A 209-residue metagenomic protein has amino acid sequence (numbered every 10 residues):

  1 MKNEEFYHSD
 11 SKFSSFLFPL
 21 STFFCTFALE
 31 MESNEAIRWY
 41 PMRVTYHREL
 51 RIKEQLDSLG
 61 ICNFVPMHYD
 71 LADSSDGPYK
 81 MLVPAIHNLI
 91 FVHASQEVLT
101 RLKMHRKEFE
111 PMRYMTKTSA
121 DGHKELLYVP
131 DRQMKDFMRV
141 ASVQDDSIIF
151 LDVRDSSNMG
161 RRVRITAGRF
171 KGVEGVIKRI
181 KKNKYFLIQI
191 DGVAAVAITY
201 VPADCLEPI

Functional and structural regions predicted by a protein language model:
K2, F6-H8, F13, F23-M159 (+2 more regions): Acidic-enriched and Gly/Ser
L17-L20: Compositionally biased, intrinsically disordered low-complexity segments enriched in Pro/Arg/Gln/His
S157, T166-V173: Short coil-to-beta-strand transition motifs
R161-V163: Generic structural signal for buried aliphatic residues
